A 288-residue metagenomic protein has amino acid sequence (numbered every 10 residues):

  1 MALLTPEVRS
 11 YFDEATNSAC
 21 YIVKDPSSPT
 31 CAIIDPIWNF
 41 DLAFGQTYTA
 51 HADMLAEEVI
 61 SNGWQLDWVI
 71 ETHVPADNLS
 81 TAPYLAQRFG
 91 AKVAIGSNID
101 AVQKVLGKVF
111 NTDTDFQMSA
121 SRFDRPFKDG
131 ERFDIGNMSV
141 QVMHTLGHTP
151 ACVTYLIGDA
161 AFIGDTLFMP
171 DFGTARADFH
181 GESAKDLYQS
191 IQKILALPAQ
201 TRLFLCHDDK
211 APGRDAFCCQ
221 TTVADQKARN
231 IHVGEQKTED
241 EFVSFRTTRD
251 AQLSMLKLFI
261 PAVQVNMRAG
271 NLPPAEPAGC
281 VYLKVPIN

Functional and structural regions predicted by a protein language model:
A2-P6, N98, Q189-R202, C206-N288: Accessory terminal helices/loops
L3-Q65, T154-I163, P170: Conserved beta-strand hairpin/beta-sheet module of binuclear metal-dependent hydrolase folds, prominently
V8-Y11, I22, D129-I157, A196: Core dinuclear metal-dependent hydrolase active-site scaffold
T16, F40-D41, V74-L79, D100-Q103 (+3 more regions): Active-site environment of divalent metal-dependent phosphoester hydrolases
V23, D35, H73, L85 (+6 more regions): Divalent metal-coordination and catalytic microenvironments
I34, Q65-P75, V93-S97, T145-G147 (+3 more regions): Active-site neighborhood of phospho(di)ester-bond hydrolases with catalytic His/Asp-centered motifs
W38-G136, A228-R229: Active-site HxH/HxHxD metal-binding segment of metal-dependent hydrolases
T174-L197: Active-site-adjacent loop/tail segments of enzyme domains
